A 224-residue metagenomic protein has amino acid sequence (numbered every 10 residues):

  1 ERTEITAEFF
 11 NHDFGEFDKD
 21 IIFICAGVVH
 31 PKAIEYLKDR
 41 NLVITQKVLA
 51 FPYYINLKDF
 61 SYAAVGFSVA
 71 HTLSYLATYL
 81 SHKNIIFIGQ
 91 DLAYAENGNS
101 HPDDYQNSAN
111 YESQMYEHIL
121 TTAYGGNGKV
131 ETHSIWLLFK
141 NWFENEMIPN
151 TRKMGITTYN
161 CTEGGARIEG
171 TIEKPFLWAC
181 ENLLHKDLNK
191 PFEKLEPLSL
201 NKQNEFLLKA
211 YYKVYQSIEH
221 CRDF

Functional and structural regions predicted by a protein language model:
E1, A77-H101: Glycine-rich phosphate/pyrophosphate-binding loops and their adjacent beta-strand/loop elements at enzyme active sites
E1, D39-N41, Y94, S100-N107 (+1 more regions): Short secondary-structure boundary/capping segments
E1-L80: Acidic/Gly/His-enriched mid-domain segments of enzyme catalytic cores or analogous surface patches that mediate
F14-D20, P102-L120, W178-L188: Acidic, Ser/Thr-rich peripheral helices and adjacent loops at domain boundaries
F23, D59-F67, L76, L80 (+3 more regions): Hydrophobic alpha-helical scaffolding
I24, N84-G89, E96, G155-T162: A structural signal for short, well-ordered beta-strand segments and their strand-loop junctions that often border
F67, Q114-G165: Polyanion-binding loop/helix "lid" in catalytic or ligand-binding cores
P149-F224: Long, compositionally biased charged/polar accessory segments in the mid-to-C-terminal portions of proteins
